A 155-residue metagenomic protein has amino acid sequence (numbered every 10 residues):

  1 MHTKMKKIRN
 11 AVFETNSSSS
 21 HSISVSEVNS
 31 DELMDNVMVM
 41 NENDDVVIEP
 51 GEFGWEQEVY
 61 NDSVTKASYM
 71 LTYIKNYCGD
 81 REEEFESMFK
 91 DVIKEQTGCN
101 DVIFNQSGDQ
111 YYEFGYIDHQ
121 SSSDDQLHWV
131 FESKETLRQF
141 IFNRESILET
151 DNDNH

Functional and structural regions predicted by a protein language model:
M1-T3, F13, S63, E95 (+1 more regions): A detector of low-complexity, intrinsically disordered, Ser/Thr/Gly/Pro/Ala-rich segments
H2-D31, N154: Short, extreme N-terminal segment that most often corresponds to the first beta-strand
T3-K6, H21-S26, V46, Q57 (+2 more regions): Residue-level marker of intrinsically disordered, low-complexity segments enriched for small/polar residues
S20-S22, E27, L33, M38 (+3 more regions): A ubiquitous, low-specificity "background" feature that marks scattered single residues across proteins without
S30-G54: Charged, amphipathic alpha-helical linkers/stalks
E49-S146: Low-complexity intrinsically disordered segments
L148-H155: Short acidic DE-rich linear segments
